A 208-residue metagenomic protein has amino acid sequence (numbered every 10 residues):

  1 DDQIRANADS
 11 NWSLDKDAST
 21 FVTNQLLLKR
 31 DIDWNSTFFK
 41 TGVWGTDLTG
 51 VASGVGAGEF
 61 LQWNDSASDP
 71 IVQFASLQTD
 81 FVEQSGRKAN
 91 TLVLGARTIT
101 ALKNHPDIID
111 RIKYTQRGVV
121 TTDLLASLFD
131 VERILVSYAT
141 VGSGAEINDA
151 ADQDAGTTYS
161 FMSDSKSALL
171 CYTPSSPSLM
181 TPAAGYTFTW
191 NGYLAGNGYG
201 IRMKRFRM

Functional and structural regions predicted by a protein language model:
D2-K88, A96-R111: Alpha-helical scaffold segments that mediate packing/assembly in large oligomeric complexes
L14, G56-D69, I109-M208: Sequence/fold signature of self-assembling virion shell proteins
K88-T91, K166-A168: Short, surface-exposed beta-edge/turn micro-motifs
T91-G95, L135-S137: A structural signal for short, well-ordered beta-strand segments and their strand-loop junctions that often border
